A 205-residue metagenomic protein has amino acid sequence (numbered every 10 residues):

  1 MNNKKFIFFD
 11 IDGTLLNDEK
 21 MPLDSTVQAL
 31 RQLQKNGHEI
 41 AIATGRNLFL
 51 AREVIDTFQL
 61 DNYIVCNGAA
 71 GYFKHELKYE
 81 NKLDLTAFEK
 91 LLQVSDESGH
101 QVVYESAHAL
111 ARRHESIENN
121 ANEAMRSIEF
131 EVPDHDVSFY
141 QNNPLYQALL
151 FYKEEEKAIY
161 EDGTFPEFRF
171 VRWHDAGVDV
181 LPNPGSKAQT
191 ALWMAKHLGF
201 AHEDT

Functional and structural regions predicted by a protein language model:
M1, D12, A41, R46-R52 (+1 more regions): N-terminal-biased segments
M1-K4, V65, F200: Short, small/polar residue-rich loop motifs at catalytic or cofactor-binding pockets
N3-E19: Asp-based phosphoryl-transfer active-site loop
K5, D61, E203: Short acidic/polar active-site loop segments enriched in Thr and Asp
D10, C66, F151: Conserved residues at the C-terminal ends of beta-strands
T14, E39, E76-Y79, D175-D179: Conserved short-loop catalytic and cofactor-binding motifs
E19-N119: Active-site phosphate-binding/coordination module
H100-Q101, E105-T205: Conserved acidic, metal-coordinating active-site core of Asp-based, Mg2+-dependent phosphoryl-transfer enzymes
